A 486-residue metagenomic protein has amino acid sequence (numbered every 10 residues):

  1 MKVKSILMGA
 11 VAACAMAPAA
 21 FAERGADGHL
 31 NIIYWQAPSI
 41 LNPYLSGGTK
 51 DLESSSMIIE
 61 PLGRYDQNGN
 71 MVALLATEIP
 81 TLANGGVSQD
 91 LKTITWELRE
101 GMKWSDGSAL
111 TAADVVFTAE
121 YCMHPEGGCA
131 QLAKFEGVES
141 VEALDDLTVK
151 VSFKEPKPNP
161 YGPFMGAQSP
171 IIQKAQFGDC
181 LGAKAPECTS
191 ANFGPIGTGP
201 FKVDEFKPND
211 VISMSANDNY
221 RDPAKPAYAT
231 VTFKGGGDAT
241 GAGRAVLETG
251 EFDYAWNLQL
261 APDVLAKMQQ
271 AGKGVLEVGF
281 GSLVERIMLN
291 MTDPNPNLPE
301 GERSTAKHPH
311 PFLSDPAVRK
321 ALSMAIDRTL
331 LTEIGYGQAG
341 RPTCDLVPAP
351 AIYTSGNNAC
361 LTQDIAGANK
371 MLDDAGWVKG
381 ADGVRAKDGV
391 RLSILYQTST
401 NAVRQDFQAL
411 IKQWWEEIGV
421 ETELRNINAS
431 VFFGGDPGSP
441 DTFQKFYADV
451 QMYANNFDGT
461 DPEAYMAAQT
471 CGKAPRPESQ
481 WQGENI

Functional and structural regions predicted by a protein language model:
K2-F21: Gram-negative bacterial Sec-dependent N-terminal signal peptides
F21-R24, R64-Q67, N84-G85, T95-A130 (+3 more regions): Extracytoplasmic/periplasmic ligand-capture domains
R24-A37, P170: Short N-terminal segments immediately surrounding and downstream of signal-peptide cleavage
N31-V87, E120, I196-T198: N-terminal lobe/hinge region of extracytoplasmic solute-binding protein
D66, G137-V138, A185-N192, G197-V203: Short, P/G- and charge-enriched loop/turn segments at secondary-structure junctions
K92-E97, L147-F153, I212: A generic structural motif
Q131-L181, E205: Surface-exposed binding/hinge segments that line and control ligand-binding clefts or catalytic entry sites
Q338-C344, R425: Short, glycine/acidic-rich hinge or "gate" loops at secondary-structure transitions that mediate conformational
